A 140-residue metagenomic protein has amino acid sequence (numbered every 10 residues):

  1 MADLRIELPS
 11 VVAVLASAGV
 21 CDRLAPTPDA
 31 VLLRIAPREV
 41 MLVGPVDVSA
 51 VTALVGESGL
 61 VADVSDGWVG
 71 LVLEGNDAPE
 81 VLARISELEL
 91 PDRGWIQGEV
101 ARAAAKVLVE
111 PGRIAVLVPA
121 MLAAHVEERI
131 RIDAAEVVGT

Functional and structural regions predicted by a protein language model:
M1-T140: Basic, glycine/lysine-rich polyanion-binding surfaces/domains
